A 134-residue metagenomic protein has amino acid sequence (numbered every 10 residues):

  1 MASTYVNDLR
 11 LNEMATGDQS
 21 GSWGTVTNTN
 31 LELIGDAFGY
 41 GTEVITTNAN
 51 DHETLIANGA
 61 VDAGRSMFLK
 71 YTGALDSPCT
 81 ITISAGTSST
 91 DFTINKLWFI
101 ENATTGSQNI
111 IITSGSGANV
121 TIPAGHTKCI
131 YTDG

Functional and structural regions predicted by a protein language model:
A2-I110: Exposed extracellular interaction/assembly regions and N-terminal maturation sites
G64, A124-T127: Tight coil/turn sites that cap or link beta-strands
I111-G115: Short, structured beta-strand/loop micro-motifs enriched in basic residues and often containing a Trp
S116-I122: Short, aromatic/His-centered strand-loop micro-motif at the edge of beta-sheets
I130: Cytosolic nucleotide-binding catalytic cores of signal-transduction proteins
